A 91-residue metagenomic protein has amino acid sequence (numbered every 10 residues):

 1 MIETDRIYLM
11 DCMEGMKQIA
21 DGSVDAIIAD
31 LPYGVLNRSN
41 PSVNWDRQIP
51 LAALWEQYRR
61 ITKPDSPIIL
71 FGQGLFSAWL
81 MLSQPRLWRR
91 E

Functional and structural regions predicted by a protein language model:
M1-E91: Core catalytic lobe of class I
